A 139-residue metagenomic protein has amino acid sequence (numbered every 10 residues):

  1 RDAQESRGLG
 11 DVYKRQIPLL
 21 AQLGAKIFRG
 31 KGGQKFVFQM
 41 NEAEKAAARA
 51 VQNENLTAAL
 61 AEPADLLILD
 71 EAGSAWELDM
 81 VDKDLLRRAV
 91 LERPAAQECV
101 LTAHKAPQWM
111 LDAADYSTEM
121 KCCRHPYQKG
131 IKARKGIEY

Functional and structural regions predicted by a protein language model:
D2-Y13: Single conserved hydrophobic/aromatic residue that forms the stacking wall/gate of nucleotide- or nucleobase-binding
R7, K26-F28, V100, T118: Hydrophobic/aromatic beta-strand patches that form the interior of the parallel beta-sheet core in alpha/beta enzyme
G8, Q16, L23, D112-Y116: Short, structured coil segments at secondary-structure junctions
D11-R15, P107-Q108: Short, charged/polar "capping" segments at the starts of alpha-helices and the immediately preceding loops
K14-L67, S74-D84: Conserved inter-motif catalytic segment of the P-loop NTP-binding fold
A58, A72-Y139: Replace "adjacent to P-loop NTPase cores in ATP/GTP-dependent enzymes" with "adjacent to NTP-binding cores
